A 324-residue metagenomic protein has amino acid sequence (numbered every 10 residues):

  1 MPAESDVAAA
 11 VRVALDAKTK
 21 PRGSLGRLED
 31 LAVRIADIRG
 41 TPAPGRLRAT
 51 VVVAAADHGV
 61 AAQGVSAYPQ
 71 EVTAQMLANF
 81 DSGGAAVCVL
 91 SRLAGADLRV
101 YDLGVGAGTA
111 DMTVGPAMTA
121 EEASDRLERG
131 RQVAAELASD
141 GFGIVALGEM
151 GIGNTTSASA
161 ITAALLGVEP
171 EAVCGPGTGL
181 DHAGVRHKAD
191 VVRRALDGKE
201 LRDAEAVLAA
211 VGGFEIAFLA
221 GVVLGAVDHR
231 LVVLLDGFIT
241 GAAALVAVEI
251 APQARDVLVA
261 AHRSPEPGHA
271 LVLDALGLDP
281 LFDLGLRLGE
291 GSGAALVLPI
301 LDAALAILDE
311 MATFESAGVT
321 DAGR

Functional and structural regions predicted by a protein language model:
M1-R324: N-terminal loops that bind phosphate or other acidic moieties and the adjacent beta-alpha structural core
